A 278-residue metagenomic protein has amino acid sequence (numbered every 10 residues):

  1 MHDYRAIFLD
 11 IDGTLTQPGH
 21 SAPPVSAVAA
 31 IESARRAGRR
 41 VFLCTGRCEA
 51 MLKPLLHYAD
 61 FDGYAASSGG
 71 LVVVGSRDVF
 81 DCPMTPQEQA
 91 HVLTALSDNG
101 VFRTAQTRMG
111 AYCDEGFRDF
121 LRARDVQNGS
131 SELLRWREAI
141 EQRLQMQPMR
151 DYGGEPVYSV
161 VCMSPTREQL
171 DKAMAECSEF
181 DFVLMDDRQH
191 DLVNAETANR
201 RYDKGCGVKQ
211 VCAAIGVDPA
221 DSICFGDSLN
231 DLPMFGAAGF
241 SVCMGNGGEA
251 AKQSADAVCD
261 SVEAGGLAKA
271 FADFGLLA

Functional and structural regions predicted by a protein language model:
H2-A6, P24, N194-A278: Mg2+-dependent phosphoryl-transfer enzymes with acidic/Ser/Thr/Gly-rich catalytic loops
A22-N128: Active-site phosphate-binding/coordination module
G38-F42, F61, Y158-V160, A220-D221 (+2 more regions): Short active-site oxyanion
L52-L56, A173, A251, L267: Hydrophobic packing residues within well-ordered alpha-helices of enzyme cores
A59-D60, S68, E176-S178, A237-A238 (+1 more regions): Short, structured coil segments at secondary-structure junctions
F61-G69, F182-M185, S241-G245, C259-S261: Short hydrophobic/aromatic-enriched beta-strand-loop microsegments
Q106-F225: Conserved acidic, metal-coordinating active-site core of Asp-based, Mg2+-dependent phosphoryl-transfer enzymes
